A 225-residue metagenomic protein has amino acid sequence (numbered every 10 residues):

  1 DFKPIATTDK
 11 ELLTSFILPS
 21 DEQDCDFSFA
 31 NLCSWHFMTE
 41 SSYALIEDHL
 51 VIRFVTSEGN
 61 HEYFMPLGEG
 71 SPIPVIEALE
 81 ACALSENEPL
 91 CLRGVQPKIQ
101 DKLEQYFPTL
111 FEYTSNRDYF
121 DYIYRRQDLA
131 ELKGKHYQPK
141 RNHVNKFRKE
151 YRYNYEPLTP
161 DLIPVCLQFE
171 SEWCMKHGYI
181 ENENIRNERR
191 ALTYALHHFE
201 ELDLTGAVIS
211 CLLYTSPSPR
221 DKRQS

Functional and structural regions predicted by a protein language model:
D1-I76, E183-L196: N-terminal charged segments
P19-D26, E172-E181, S218: Helix-loop element at the rim of GNAT/NAT acetyltransferase active sites that forms part of the acceptor-substrate
A78-N87: Conserved acyl-CoA
N87-V95: Conserved GNAT acetyl-CoA-binding A-motif
P108-E183: Acyltransferase donor/substrate-recognition loop-hinge adjacent to the catalytic core
F169-S210: Short, conserved active-site entrance elements at the starts or edges of catalytic domains
Y214-D221: Conserved small/polar residues in nucleotide/adenosyl-binding loops
